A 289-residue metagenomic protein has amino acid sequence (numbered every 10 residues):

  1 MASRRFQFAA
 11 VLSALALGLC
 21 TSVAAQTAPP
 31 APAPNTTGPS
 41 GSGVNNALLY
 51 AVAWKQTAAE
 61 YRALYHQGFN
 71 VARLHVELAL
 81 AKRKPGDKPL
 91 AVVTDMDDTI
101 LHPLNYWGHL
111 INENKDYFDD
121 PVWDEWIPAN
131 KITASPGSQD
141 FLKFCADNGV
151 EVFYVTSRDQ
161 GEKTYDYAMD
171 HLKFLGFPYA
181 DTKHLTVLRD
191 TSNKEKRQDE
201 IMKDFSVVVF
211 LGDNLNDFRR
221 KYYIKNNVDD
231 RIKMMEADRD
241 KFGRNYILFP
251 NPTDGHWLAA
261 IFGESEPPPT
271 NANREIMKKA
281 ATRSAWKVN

Functional and structural regions predicted by a protein language model:
M1-V11: Bacterial N-terminal signal peptides that target proteins for export
A10-C20: Bacterial N-terminal signal peptides
C20, A24-T94, G263, P268 (+1 more regions): Non-catalytic pre-domain segments flanking phosphatase-related domains
A28, D159-N289: C-terminal cap/substrate-recognition subdomain and adjoining C-terminal extension of metal-dependent phosphatase-like
W54-Y65, D124-I132, F153-Q160, T186-L188: Second-shell loop/turn segments in exported
L80-A91, V152-S157, T182-L185: Surface-exposed patches in mature extracellular/periplasmic domains of secreted proteins
K82-A91, I100-T133: Active-site neighborhood of HAD-like aspartate-dependent phosphohydrolases
D98, S138-L172, D213: Substrate-recognition element of Asp-dependent hydrolases with the DxDx(T/V) motif
